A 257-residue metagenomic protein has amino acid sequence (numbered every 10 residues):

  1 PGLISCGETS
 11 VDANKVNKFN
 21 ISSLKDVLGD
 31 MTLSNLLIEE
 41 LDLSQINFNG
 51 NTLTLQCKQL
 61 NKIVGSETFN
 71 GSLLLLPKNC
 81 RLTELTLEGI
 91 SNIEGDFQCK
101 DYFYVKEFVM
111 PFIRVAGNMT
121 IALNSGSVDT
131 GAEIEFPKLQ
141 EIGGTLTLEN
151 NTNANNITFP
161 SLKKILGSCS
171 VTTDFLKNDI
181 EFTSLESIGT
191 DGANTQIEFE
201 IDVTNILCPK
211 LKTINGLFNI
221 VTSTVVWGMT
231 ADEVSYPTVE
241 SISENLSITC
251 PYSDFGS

Functional and structural regions predicted by a protein language model:
G2-E39, Q45-N61, G65-L82, G89-V105 (+6 more regions): Concave beta-strand-loop units of leucine-rich repeat
I113, L139, L162, L185 (+1 more regions): ATP-binding pocket architecture of kinase catalytic cores
